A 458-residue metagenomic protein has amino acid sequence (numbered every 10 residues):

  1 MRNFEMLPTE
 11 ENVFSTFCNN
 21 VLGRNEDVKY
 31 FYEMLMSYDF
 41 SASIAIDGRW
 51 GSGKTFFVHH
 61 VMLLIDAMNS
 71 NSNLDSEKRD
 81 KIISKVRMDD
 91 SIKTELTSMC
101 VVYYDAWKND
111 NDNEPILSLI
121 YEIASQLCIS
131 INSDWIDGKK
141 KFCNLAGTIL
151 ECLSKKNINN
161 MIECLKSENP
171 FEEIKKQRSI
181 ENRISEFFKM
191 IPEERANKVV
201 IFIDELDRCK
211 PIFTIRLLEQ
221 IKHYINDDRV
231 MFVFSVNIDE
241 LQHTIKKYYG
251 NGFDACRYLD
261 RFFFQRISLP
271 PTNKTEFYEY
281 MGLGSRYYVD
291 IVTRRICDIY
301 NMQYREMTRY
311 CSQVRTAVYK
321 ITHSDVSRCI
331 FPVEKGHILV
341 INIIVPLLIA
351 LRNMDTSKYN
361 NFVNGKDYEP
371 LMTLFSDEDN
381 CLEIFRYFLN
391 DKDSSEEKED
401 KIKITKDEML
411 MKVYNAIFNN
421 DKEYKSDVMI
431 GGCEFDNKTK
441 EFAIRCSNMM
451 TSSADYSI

Functional and structural regions predicted by a protein language model:
M1-N20, R24-V28, L64, F171-I174 (+5 more regions): The catalytic "switch" region of P-loop NTPases
M1-S91, G432-I458: Walker A/P-loop-proximal flanking segment of P-loop NTPase domains
S43-D47, Y103, F202: Short hydrophobic/aromatic beta-strand immediately N-terminal to the Walker A/P-loop
D47, G51, D204-I215, K222: Catalytic acidic motif of RecA-like/P-loop NTPases
S52-M190, Y424-D427: P-loop NTPase nucleotide-binding core
I83, W135-K155, F264-I341: Conserved AAA+ ATPase small/helical "lid" subdomain
T316-D400: Alpha-helical lid/collar subdomain of P-loop NTPases
E378-I458: Charge-biased C-terminal accessory regions appended to nucleic-acid-, cytoskeletal NTPase
